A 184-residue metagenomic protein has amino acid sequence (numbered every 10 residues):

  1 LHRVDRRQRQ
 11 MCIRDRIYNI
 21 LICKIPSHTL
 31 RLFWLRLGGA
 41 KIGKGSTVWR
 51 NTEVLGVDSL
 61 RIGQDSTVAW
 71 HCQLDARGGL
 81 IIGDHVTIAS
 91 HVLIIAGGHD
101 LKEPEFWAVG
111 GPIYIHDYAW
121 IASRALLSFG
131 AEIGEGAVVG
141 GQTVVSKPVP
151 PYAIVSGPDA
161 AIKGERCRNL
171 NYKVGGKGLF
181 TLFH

Functional and structural regions predicted by a protein language model:
L1-I13: Single conserved hydrophobic/aromatic residue that forms the stacking wall/gate of nucleotide- or nucleobase-binding
H2, G97-H99: Histidine-centered active-site/metal-ligand motif
I22-L30, W34-R36, A40-N51: N-terminal segments that cap or nucleate solenoid repeat domains
I25, L37, V57, R77 (+1 more regions): Residues at secondary-structure transition points
L37, E105-S128, P158-H184: C-terminal segments of enzyme domains that contribute to small-molecule binding surfaces
K44, W49-R50, L55-G56, G63-Q64 (+13 more regions): Left-handed beta-helix
H99-D100, R168: Short, acidic/turn-prone active-site loops that include or flank metal/cofactor- and phosphate-binding residues
